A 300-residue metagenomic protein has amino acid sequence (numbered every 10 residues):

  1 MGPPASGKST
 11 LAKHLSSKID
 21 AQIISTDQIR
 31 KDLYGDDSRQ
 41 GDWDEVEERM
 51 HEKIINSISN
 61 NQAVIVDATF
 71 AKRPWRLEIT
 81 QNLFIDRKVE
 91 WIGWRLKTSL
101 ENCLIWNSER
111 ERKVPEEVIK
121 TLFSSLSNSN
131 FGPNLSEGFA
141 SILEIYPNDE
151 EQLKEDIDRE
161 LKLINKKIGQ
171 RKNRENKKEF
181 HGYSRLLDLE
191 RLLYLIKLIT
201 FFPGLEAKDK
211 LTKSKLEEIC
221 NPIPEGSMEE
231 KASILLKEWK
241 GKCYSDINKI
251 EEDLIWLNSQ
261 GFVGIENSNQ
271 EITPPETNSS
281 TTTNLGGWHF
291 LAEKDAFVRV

Functional and structural regions predicted by a protein language model:
M1, S6, K13-H14, K18 (+3 more regions): Conserved GTP-binding G-domain of TRAFAC-class P-loop NTPases and closely related GTPase folds
S9-Q62: Conserved substrate/cofactor phosphate-moiety recognition/catalytic segment in nucleotide-dependent phosphotransferases
A12-K13, I54, T80-Q81, F123 (+1 more regions): Short amphipathic alpha-helical segments and helix-helix/interface helices
I23-S25, E90-I92, P115: Short hydrophobic/aromatic-enriched beta-strand-loop microsegments
Q28-R30, F70-A71, K97-N102, E150-E151: Conserved nucleotide-binding/hydrolysis micro-motifs of P-loop NTPases
Q40-E47, T69, E116-I119, R185 (+2 more regions): Flexible, glycine- and charge-enriched loops at secondary-structure boundaries
D42-W91, R95-L96: Glycine-rich phosphate-binding loop used to anchor ATP phosphates in small-molecule kinases, encompassing both
L161-V300: Short, basic/aromatic recognition patches that contact phosphate-bearing ligands
